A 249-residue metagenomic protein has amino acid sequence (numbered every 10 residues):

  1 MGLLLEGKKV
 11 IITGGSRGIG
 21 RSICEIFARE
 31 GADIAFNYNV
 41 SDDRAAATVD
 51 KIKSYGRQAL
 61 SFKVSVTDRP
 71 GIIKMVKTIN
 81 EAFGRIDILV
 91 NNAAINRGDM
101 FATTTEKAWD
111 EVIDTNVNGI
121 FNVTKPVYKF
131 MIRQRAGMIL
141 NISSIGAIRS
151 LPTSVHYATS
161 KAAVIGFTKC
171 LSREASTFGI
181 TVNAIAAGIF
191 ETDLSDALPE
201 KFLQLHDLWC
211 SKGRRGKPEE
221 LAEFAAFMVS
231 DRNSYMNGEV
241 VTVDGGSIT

Functional and structural regions predicted by a protein language model:
L4, K217-V243, I248: C-terminal substrate-recognition "lid" of short-chain dehydrogenase/reductases
S16-R17: Conserved glycine-rich cofactor-binding loop
M100-F101, T105-I113, S195, H206: Substrate-binding pocket helix/loop in short-chain dehydrogenase/reductase
A102, R149-V155, T177-F178, G213 (+1 more regions): Active-site loop immediately N-terminal to the catalytic Tyr-X3-Lys motif of short-chain dehydrogenase/reductase
T124, S160, T168: Active-site helix of classical SDR
S144: Residue(s) in the substrate-gating loop at a strand-loop-helix junction that position the organic substrate next
S176, T181, M236-G238: Short, small/polar-rich loop/turn modules that mediate ligand/substrate recognition or access, typified
